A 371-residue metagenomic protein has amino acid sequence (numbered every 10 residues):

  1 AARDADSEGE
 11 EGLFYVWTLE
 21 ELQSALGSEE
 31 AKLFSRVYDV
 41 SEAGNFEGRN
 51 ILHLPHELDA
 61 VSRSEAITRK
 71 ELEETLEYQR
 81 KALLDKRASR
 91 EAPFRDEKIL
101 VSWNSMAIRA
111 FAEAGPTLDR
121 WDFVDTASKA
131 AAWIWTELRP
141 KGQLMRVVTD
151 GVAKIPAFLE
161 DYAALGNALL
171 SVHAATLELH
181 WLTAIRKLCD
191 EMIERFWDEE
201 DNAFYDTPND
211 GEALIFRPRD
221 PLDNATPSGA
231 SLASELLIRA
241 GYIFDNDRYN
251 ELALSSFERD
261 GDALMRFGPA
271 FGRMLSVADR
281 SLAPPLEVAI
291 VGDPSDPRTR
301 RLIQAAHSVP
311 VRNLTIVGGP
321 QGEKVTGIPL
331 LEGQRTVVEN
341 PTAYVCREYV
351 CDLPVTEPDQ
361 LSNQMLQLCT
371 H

Functional and structural regions predicted by a protein language model:
A1-H371: Glycan-recognition and catalytic cores of secretory/periplasmic carbohydrate-active enzymes
